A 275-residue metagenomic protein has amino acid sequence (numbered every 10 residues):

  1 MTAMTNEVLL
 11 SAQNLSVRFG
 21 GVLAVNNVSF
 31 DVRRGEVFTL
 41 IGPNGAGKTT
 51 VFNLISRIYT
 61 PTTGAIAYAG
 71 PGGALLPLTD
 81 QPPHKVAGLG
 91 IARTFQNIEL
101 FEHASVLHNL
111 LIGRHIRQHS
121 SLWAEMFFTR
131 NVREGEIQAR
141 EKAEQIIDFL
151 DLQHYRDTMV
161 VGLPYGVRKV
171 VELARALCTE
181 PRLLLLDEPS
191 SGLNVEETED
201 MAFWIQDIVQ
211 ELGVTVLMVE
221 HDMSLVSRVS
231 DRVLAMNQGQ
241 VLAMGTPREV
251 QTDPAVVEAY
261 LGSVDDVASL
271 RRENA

Functional and structural regions predicted by a protein language model:
T2-A275: Glycine-rich phosphate-binding loops of nucleotide-dependent enzymes
